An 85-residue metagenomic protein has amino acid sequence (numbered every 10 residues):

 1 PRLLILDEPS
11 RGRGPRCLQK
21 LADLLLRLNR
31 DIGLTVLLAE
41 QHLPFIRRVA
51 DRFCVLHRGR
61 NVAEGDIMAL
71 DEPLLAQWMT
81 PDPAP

Functional and structural regions predicted by a protein language model:
L4-D7: Catalytic Walker B motif of ABC-type/P-loop ATPase nucleotide-binding domains
S10-R11: Short loop immediately C-terminal to the Walker-B catalytic DE motif in ABC-type ATPase nucleotide-binding domains
P15-C17: Helix N-cap at the start of a conserved alpha-helix in ABC-type nucleotide-binding domains
Q19-D31: Helical segment within the ABC ATPase nucleotide-binding domain
E40-Q41: H-loop/switch region of ABC-family ATPase nucleotide-binding domains
I46-R48: A short, surface-exposed alpha-helical micro-motif characterized by mixed small hydrophobic and charged/polar residues
R52, E64: Short, glycine/charged-rich "phosphate-handling" switch motifs in NTP-dependent and phosphotransfer domains
